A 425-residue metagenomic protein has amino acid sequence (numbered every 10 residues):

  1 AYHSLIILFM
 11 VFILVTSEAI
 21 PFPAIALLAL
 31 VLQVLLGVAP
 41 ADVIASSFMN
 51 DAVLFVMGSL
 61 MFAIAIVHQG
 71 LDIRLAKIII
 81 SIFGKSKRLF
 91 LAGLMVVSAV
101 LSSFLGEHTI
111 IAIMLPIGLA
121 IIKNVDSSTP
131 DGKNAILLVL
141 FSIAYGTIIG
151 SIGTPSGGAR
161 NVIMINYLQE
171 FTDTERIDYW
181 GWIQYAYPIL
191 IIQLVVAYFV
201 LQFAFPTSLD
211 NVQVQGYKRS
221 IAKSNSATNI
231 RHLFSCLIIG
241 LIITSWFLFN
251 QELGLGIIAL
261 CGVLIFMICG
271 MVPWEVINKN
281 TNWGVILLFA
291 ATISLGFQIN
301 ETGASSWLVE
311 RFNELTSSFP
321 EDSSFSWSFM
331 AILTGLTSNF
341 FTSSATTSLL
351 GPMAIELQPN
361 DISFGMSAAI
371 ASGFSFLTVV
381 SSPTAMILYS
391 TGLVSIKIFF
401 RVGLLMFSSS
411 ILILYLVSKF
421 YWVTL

Functional and structural regions predicted by a protein language model:
A1-F55, E170, G181-E310, L405-I411 (+1 more regions): Hydrophobic transmembrane alpha-helices of multi-pass small-molecule transporters
L5-F9, A24-L27, R88-V96, I110 (+9 more regions): Hydrophobic alpha-helical transmembrane segments
M10-S17, I64-I82, M267-V276, G335-L336 (+2 more regions): C-terminal ends of transmembrane helices
I13-I20, V97-G106, Y145-P155, S245-N250 (+2 more regions): Transmembrane alpha-helix interface/packing and boundary motifs in multi-pass membrane proteins, characterized by
A24, L28-P130, G284-V285, F289-Q358: Membrane-embedded alpha-helical segments and adjacent helix-loop junctions characteristic of multi-pass solute
D51-M61, S103-I113, W182-Y198, S363-G373: Alpha-helical transmembrane segments
V56, K87-V100, S128-G150, I177-Y185 (+3 more regions): Alpha-helical transmembrane segments of multi-pass membrane proteins
V125-P206, F364, I387-S418: Membrane-core helix-loop-helix motifs of multi-pass transport proteins
